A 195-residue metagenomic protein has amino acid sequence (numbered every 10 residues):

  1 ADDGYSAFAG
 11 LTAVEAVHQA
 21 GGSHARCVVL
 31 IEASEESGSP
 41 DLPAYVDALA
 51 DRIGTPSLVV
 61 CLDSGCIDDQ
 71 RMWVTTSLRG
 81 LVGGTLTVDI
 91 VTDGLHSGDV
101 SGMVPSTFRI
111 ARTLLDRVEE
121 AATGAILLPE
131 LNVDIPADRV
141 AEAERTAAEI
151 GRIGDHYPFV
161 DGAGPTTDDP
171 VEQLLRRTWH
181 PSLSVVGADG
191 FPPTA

Functional and structural regions predicted by a protein language model:
D3-S77, A137: Acidic/histidine-rich catalytic neighborhood of metal-dependent amide-processing enzymes
V14, V186-T194: Short amphipathic beta-strand starts and helix->beta connectors
V28, G83-T87, S184-V186: Beta-strand secondary-structure signal
E32, L62-D63, D89, P129 (+1 more regions): Generic beta-strand/beta-sheet core signal
R52, S97-A188: Acidic-enriched catalytic cores of C-N bond-cleaving enzymes acting on peptides and small amides
T75-D89, W179: Flexible glycine/proline-rich, aromatic-decorated loop/lid segments
T92-G98, T194: Short small-residue beta-strand/loop micro-motif enriched in glycine and branched aliphatics
